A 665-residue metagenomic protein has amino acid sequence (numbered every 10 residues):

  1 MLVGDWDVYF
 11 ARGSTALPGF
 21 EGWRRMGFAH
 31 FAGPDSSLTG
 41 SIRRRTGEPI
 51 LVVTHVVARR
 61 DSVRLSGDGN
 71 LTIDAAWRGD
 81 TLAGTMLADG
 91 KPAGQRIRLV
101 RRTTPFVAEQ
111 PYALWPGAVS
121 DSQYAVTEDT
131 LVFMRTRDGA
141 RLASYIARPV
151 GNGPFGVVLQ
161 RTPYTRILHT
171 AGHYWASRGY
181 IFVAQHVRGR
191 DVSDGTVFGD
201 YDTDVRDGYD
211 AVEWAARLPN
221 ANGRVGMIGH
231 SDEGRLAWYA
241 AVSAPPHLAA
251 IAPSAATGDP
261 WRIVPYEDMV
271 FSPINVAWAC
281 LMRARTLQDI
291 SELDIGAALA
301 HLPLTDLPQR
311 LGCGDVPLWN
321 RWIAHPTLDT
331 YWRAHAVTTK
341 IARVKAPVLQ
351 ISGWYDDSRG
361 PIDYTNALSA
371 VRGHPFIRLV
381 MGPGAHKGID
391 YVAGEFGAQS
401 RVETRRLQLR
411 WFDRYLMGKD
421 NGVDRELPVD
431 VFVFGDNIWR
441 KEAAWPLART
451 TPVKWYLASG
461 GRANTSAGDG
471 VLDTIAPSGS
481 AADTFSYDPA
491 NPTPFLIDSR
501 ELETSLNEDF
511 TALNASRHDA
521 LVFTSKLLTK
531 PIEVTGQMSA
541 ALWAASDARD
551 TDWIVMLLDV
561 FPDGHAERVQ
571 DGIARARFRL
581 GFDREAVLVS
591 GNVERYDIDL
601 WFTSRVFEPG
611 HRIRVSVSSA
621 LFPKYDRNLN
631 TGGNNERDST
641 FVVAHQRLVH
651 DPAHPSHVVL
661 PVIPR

Functional and structural regions predicted by a protein language model:
L2-R78, T85-M86, A93: Central antiparallel beta-sheet cores of small beta-barrel/beta-sandwich binding domains
A108-G151, T524, L528-K530: N-terminal cap/lid segment of alpha/beta-hydrolase-fold proteins
G117, P149-A216, Y391-F396, A515-R517 (+3 more regions): Cap/lid segment of the alpha/beta-hydrolase catalytic domain
F133, T404, M417-R665: Glycine/threonine-rich phosphate-binding loop and adjacent beta-strand/alpha-helix elements that clamp
S177, Y239-R343: Accessory cap/linker subdomain of secreted extracellular hydrolases
P219-S231: Alpha/beta-hydrolase fold nucleophile elbow
G229-Y239: Glycine-rich nucleophile elbow surrounding the catalytic serine of serine-hydrolase chemistry
V344, Q350-S352: Short beta-strand/loop motif that positions the catalytic acidic residue of the alpha/beta-hydrolase fold
